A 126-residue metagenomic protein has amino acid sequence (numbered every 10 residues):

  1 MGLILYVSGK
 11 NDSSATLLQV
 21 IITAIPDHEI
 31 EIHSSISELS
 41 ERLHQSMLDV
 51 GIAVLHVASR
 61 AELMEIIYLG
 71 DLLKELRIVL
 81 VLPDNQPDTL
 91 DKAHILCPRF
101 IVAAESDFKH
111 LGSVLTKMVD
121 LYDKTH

Functional and structural regions predicted by a protein language model:
M1-I22: Conserved acidic segment of CheY-like receiver
D27-I36: Short hydrophobic/Thr-rich beta-strand motif most characteristic of the beta2 strand and flanking loop of CheY-like
L39-E41, S46-L72, I78: Conserved phosphotransfer microenvironments
E75-P87: A short, hydrophobic beta-strand element within the central beta-sheet of small alpha/beta folds
N85-F100: Alpha4 helix (beta4-alpha4-beta5 surface) of REC/receiver domains from two-component response regulators
S106-V114: C-terminal output helix
T116-H126: The C-terminal output helix
